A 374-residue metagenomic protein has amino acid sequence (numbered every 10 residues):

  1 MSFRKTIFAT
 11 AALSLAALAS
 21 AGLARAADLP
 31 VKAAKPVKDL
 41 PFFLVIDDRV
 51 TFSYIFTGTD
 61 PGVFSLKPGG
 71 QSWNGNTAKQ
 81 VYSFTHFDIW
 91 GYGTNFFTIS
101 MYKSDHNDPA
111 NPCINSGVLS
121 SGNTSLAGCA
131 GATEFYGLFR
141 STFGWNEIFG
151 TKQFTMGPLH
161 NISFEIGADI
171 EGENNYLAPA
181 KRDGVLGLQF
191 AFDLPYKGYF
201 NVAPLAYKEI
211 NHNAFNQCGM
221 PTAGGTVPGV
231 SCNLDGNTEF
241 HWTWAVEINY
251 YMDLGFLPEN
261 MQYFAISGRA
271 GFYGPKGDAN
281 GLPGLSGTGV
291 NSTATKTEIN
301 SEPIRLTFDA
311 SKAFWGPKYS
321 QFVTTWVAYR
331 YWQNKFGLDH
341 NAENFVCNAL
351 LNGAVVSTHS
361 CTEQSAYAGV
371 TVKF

Functional and structural regions predicted by a protein language model:
M1-L44: Cleavable N-terminal export/targeting peptides
K35-I46, F87, Y92-F97, W145-S163 (+3 more regions): Short loop/turn motifs that connect adjacent beta-strands in outer-membrane beta-barrel proteins
F52-G58, M101-D105, I166-N174, P204-H212 (+4 more regions): Transmembrane beta-strands of outer-membrane beta-barrel pores
F56-V81: Surface-exposed strand-loop-strand hairpins of Gram-negative outer-membrane beta-barrel proteins
F84-D88, F139-E147, L186-L194, P204 (+4 more regions): Residues on the lipid-exposed face of transmembrane beta-strands in outer-membrane beta-barrel proteins
F97-P179, I299, L350: Surface-exposed loop and membrane-interface regions of Gram-negative outer-membrane beta-barrel proteins
H212-F322, F374: Outer-membrane beta-barrel transmembrane domain signature
S360-F374: Outer-membrane beta-barrel "beta-signal"
